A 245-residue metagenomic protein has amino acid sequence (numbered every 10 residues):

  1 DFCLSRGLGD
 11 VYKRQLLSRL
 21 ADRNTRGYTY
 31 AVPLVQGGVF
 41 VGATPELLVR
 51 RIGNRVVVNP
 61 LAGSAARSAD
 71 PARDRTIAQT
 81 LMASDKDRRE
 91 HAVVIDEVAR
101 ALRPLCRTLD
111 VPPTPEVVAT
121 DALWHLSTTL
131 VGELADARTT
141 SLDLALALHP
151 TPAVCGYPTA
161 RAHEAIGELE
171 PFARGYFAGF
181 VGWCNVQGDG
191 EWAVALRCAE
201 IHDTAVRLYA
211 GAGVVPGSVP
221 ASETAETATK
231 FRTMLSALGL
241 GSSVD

Functional and structural regions predicted by a protein language model:
D1, A83, D87, P216-E223: Alpha-helix N-cap/helix-initiation motif
D1-Y12: Single conserved hydrophobic/aromatic residue that forms the stacking wall/gate of nucleotide- or nucleobase-binding
F2, A101, M234: Short alpha-helical functional segments enriched in proximate histidine and acidic residues
R6, L34-F40, V98-R100, P115-A122 (+2 more regions): A glycine-rich phosphate-binding loop feature that marks nucleotide/adenosyl-phosphate handling sites
D10-R89, V93, P104-D110, G188-G211: An anion-binding catalytic pocket shared by soluble metabolic enzymes
N59-E168, G239: Contiguous alpha-helical scaffold segments within structured protein domains that host functional hotspots
A135-D245: Conserved hydrophobic core element of enzyme catalytic domains
